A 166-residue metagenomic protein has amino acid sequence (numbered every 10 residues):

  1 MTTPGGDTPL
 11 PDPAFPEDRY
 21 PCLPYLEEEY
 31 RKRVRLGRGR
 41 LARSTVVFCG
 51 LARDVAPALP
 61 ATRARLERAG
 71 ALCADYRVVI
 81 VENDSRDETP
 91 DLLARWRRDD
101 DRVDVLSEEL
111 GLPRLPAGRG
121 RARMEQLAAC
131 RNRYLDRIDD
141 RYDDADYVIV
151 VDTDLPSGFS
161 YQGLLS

Functional and structural regions predicted by a protein language model:
T2-R68: N-proximal low-complexity "stem/linker" segments adjacent to membrane-targeting elements
T45, A61-R63, E67-G70, R77-V79 (+2 more regions): Preference for well-ordered, secondary-structure-rich cores of eukaryotic proteins
A52, E82, D152: Short beta-strand/turn micro-motifs composed of small residues that flank or help shape donor/cofactor-binding pockets
R68-A71, A94-D99, L165-S166: Short, surface-exposed basic-aromatic patches at helix termini and helix-loop junctions that form
D75-D84, S107-E108: Short beta-strand/loop segment that forms part of the nucleotide-sugar
E88-A145: Active-site-proximal specificity loops/subdomain of glycosyltransferases
Y142-P156: Short beta-strand-to-loop acidic/aromatic patch adjacent to the donor-nucleotide binding site
L155-S166: Conserved donor-nucleotide/metal-binding helix-loop-beta segment in metal-dependent transferases, i.e., the alpha-helix
